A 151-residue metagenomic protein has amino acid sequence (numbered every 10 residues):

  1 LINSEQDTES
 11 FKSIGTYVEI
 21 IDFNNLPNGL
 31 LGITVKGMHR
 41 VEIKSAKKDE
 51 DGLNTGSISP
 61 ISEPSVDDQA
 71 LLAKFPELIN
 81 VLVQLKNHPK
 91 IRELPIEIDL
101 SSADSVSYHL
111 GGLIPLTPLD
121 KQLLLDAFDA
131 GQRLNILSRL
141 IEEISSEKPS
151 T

Functional and structural regions predicted by a protein language model:
L1-T151: N-terminal low-complexity, acidic/polar interaction/targeting segments
